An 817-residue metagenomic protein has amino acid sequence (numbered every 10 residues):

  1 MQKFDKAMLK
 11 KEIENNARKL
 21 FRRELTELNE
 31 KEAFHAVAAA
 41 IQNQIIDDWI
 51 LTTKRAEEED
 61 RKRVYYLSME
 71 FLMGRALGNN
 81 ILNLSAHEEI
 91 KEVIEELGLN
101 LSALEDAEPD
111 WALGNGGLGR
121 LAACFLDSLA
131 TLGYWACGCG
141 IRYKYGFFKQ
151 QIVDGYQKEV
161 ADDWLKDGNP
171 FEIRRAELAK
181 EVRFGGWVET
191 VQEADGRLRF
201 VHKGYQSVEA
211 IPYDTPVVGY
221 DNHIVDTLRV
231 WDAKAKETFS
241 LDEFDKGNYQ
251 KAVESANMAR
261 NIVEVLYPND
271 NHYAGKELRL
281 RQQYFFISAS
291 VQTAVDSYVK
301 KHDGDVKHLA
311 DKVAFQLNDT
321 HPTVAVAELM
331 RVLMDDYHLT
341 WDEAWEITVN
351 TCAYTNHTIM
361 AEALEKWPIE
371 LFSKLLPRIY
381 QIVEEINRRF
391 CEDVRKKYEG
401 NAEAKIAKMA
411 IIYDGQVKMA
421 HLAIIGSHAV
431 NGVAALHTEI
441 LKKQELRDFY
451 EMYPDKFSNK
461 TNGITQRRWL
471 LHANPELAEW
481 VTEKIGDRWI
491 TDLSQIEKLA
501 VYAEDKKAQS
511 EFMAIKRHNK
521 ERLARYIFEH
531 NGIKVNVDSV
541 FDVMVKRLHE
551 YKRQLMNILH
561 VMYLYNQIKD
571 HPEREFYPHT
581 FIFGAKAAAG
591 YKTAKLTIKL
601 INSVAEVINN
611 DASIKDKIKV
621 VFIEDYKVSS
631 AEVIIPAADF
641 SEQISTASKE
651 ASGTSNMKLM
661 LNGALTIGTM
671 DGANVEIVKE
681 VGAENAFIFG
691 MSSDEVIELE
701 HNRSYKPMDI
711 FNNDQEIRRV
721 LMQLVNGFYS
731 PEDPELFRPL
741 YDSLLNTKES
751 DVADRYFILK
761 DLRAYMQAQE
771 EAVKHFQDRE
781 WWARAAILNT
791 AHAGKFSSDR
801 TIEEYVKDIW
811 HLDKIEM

Functional and structural regions predicted by a protein language model:
M1-M817: A conserved ligand/cofactor-binding region detector
